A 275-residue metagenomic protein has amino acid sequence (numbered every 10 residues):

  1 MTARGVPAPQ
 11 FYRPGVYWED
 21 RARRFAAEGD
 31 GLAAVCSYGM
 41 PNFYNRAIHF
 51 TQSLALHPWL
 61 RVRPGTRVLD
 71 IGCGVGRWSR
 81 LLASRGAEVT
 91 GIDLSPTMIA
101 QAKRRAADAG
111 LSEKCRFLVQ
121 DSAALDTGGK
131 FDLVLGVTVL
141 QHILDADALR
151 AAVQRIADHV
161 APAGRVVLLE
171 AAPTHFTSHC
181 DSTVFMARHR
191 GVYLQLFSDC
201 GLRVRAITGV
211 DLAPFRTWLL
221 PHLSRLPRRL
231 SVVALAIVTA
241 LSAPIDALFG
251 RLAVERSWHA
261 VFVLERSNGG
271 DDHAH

Functional and structural regions predicted by a protein language model:
T2-V62: Conserved class I S-adenosyl-L-methionine
G65-G72: Conserved class I S-adenosyl-L-methionine
R77, L81, R85-A123: Class I SAM-dependent methyltransferase SAM/SAH-binding core
L135: A conserved beta-strand element that flanks and buttresses the S-adenosyl-L-methionine
I143, F176-V192: Acceptor-substrate binding/catalytic loop of class I
I143-R155: A short, conserved alpha-helix within the catalytic core of class I
A163-E170: Conserved beta-strand signature within the Rossmann-like core of class I S-adenosyl-L-methionine
D211-H275: A C-terminal cap/extension of S-adenosyl-L-methionine-dependent methyltransferases that defines the acceptor-substrate
